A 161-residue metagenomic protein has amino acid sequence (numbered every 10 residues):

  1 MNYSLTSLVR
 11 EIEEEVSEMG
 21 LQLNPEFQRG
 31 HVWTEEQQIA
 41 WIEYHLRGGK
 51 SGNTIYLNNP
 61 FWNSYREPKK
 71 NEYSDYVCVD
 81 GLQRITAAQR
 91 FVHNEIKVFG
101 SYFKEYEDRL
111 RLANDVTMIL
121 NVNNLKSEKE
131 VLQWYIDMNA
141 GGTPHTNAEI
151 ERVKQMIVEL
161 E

Functional and structural regions predicted by a protein language model:
M1-G20: N-terminal extension/subdomain marker
N2-S7, P25-E35, E43-E161: Basic- and aromatic-enriched surface patches that contact anionic nucleotides/nucleic acids
A40: Short, surface-exposed loop/strand segments
